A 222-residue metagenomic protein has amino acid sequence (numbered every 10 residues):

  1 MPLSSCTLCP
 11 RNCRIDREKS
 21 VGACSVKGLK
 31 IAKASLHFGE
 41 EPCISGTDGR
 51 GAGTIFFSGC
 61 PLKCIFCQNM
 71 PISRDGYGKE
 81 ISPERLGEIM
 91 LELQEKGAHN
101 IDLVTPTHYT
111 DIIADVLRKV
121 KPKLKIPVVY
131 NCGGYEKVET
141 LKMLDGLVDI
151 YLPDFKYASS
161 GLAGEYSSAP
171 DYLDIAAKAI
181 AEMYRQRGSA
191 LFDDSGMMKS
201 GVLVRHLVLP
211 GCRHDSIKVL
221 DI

Functional and structural regions predicted by a protein language model:
L3-C6, P10, V21, T54-F57 (+1 more regions): Residues immediately within or flanking Cys/His clusters that coordinate Zn2+ in small zinc-binding modules
L8-R17, V21-A23, I65-I72: Iron-sulfur cluster-binding cysteine motifs and their immediate structural context in ferredoxin-like electron-transfer
S25-G146, I150, S159-G161, L191 (+1 more regions): Conserved Radical SAM active-site core
I81, H108, S167-I175, H214-D215: Alpha-helix N-cap and loop-to-helix initiation/capping positions
E139-G146, C212-I222: Catalytic cores of alpha/beta
S167-A169, I180-V219: Conserved strand-turn element in the central/C-terminal portion of the radical SAM core barrel that lines
